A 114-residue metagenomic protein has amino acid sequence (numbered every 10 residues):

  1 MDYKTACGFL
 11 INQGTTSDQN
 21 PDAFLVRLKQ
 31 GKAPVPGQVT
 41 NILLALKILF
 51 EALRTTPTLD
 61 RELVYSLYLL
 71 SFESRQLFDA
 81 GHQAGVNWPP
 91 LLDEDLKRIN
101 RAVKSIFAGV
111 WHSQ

Functional and structural regions predicted by a protein language model:
M1-D2, P36-L43, F72-Q83: Short, charged low-complexity intrinsically disordered segments located at boundaries of structured domains
M1-V39: Short terminal alpha-helical segments
F9-N12, T16, N41, A45-I48 (+4 more regions): Charged, amphipathic alpha-helical oligomerization/scaffolding segments
P21, L25-G31, L53-T56, L77-A84 (+1 more regions): Secondary-structure edge/capping motif, primarily at the C-terminal ends of alpha-helices and the immediately following
D22, T40, R61-Y65: Non-catalytic, well-ordered alpha-helical scaffold segments
A33-L43, P57, D93: Generic alpha-helical scaffold signal
L44-R61: Short, solvent-exposed, charged loop/turn and helix-capping segments that join or cap alpha-helices on peripheral
S66-Q114: Amphipathic alpha-helical binding modules
